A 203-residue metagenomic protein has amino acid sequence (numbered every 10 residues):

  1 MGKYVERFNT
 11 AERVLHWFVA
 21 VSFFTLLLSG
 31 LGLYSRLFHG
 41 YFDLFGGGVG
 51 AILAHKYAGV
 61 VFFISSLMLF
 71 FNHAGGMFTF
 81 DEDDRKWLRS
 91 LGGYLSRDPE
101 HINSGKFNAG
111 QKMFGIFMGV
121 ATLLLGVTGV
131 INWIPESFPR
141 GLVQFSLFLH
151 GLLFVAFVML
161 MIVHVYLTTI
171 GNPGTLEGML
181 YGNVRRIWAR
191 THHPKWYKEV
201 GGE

Functional and structural regions predicted by a protein language model:
M1-E203: Membrane-embedded alpha-helical bundles that constitute the cytochrome b-like, heme-associated redox core of multi-pass
